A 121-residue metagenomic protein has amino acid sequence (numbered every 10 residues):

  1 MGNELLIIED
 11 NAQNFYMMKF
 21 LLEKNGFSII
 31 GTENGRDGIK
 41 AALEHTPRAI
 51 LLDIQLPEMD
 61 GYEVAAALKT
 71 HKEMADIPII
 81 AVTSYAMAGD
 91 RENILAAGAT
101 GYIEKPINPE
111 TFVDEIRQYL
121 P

Functional and structural regions predicted by a protein language model:
E9: Conserved acidic carboxylate
Y16-K24: Charged docking surfaces used in two-component/phosphorelay signaling
G26-E33, A41, I103: Short hydrophobic/Thr-rich beta-strand motif most characteristic of the beta2 strand and flanking loop of CheY-like
H45-L51, L56: Active-site beta3 strand of CheY-like receiver
P57, A66, A75, M87 (+1 more regions): The feature encodes the CheY-like receiver
I107-I116: C-terminal output helix
